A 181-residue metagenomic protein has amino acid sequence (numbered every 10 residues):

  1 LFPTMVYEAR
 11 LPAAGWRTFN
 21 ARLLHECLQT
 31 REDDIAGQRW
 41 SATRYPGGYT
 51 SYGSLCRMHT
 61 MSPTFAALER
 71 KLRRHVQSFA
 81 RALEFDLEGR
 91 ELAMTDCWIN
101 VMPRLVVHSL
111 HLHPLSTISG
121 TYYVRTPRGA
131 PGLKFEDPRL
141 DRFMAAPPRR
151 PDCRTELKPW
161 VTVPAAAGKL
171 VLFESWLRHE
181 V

Functional and structural regions predicted by a protein language model:
L1-D86: Non-heme Fe(II)/2-oxoglutarate
A9, L72, I99, L133-F135 (+1 more regions): Generic structural hydrophobic/aromatic packing signal, biased to beta-strands
A13, R139, L177: A broadly conserved detector of short glycine/acidic/proline-rich loop/turn motifs that flank catalytic sites and bind
F85, A93-L172: Catalytic core of non-heme Fe(II) oxygenases with the double-stranded beta-helix
V107, W176-E180: Histidine-centered metal-chelating micro-motifs
